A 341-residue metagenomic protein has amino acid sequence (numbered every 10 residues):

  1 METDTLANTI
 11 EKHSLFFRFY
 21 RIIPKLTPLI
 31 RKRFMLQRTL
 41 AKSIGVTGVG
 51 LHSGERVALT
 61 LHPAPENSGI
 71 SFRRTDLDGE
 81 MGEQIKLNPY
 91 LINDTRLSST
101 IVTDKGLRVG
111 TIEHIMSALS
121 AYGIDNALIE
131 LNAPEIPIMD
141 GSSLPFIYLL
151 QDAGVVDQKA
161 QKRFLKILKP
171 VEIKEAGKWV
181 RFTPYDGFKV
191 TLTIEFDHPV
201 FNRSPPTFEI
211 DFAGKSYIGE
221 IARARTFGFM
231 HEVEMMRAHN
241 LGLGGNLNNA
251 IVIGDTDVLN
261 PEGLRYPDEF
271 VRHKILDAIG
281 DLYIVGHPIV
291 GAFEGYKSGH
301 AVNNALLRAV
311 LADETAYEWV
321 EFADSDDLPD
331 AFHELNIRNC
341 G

Functional and structural regions predicted by a protein language model:
E2-D125, E130-G341: C-terminal regulatory domains involved in ligand/effector binding and gene-expression control
